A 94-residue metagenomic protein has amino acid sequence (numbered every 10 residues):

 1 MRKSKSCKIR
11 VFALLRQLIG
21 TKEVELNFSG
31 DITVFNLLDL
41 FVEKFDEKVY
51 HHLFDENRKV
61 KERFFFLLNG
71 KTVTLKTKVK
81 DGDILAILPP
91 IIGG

Functional and structural regions predicted by a protein language model:
M1-G93: Ubiquitin-like/PB1-type beta-grasp interaction modules and other compact soluble beta-rich domains
